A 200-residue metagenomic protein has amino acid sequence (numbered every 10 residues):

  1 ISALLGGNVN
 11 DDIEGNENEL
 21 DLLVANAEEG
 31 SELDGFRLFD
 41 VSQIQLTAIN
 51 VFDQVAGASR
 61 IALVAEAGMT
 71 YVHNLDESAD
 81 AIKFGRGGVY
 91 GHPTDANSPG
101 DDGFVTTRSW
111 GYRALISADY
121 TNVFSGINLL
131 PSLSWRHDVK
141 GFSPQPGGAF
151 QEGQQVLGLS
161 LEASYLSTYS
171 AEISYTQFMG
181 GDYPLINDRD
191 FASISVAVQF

Functional and structural regions predicted by a protein language model:
I1-A3, L75-I82, G141-F150, D182-R189: Outer-membrane beta-barrel translocator domains and adjoining extracellular loop/strand segments of Gram-negative
E29-F36, S98-G103, F142-G147, G180-P184: Extracellular loop and loop/strand-boundary signature of outer-membrane beta-barrel proteins
F36-Q43, F104-G111, Q151-G153, I186-D188: Short sequence motifs at beta-strands and strand-loop junctions characteristic of Gram-negative outer-membrane
T47-I49, L115-D119, G158-E162, S195-A197: Outer-membrane beta-barrel architecture
N50-F52, A67-H73, A118-N122, W135-G141 (+3 more regions): Transmembrane beta-strands of outer-membrane beta-barrel pores
D53-L63, T121-L130, L166-T168: Short loop/turn motifs that connect adjacent beta-strands in outer-membrane beta-barrel proteins
L63-A67, I116, P131-L133, L161 (+2 more regions): Membrane-embedded beta-strand positions of outer-membrane beta-barrel proteins
D188-F200: Outer-membrane beta-barrel "beta-signal"
